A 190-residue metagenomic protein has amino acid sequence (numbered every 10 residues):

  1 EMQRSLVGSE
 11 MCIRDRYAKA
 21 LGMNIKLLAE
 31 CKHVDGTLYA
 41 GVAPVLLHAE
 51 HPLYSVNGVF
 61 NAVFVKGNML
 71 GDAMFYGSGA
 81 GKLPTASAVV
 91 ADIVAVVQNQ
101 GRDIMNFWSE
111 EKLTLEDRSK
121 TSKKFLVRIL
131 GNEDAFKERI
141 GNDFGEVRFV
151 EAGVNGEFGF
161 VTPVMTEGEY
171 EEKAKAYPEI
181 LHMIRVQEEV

Functional and structural regions predicted by a protein language model:
E1-G8, C12-I13: Single conserved hydrophobic/aromatic residue that forms the stacking wall/gate of nucleotide- or nucleobase-binding
M11, P44-L47, V164-M165: Secondary-structure transition/turn motif
Y17: Flexible loop/N-cap segments at domain edges
K26-A29: Hydrophobic helix-and-loop "lid/oligomerization" segment in the mid-to-C-terminal part of catalytic domains
K32: Short, Gly/Pro- and small/polar-rich lid/capping loops
Y39-L130: Catalytic, metal-anchored helix/loop core of enzyme active sites in primary metabolism
I93-V190: A conserved regulatory-domain signal marking ACT and ACT-like small-molecule sensing domains and adjacent regulatory
